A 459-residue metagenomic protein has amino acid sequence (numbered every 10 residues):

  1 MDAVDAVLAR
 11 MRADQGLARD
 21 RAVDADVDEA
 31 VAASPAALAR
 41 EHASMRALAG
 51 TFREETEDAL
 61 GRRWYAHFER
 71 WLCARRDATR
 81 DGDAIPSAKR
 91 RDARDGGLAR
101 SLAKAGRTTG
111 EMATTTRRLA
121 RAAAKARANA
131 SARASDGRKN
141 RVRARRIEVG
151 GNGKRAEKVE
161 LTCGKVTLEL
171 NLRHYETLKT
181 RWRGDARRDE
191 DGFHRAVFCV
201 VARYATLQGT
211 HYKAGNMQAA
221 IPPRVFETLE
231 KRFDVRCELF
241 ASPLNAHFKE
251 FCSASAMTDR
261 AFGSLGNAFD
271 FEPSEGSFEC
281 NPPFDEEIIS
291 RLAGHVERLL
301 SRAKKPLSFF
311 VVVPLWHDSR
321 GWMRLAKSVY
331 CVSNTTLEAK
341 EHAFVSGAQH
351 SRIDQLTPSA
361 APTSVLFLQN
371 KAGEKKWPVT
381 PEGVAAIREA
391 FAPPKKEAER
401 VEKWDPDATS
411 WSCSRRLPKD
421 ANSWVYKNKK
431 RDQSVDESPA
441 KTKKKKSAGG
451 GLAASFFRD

Functional and structural regions predicted by a protein language model:
M1-C280, F284-D459: Class I S-adenosyl-L-methionine
